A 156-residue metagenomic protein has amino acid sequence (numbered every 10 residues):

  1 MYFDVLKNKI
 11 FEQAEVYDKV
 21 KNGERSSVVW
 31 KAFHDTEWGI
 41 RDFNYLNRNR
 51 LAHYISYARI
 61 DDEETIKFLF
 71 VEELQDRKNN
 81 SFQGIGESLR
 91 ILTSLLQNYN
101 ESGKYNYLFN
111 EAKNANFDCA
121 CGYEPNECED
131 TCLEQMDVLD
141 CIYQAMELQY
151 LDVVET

Functional and structural regions predicted by a protein language model:
M1-S88, G103, A120-T156: Extended repeat-based scaffolds of very large eukaryotic assembly and lipid-transport proteins
L51-A52, L92-S94, N110: Hydrophobic core positions within HEAT/HEAT-like alpha-solenoid repeats
E87-N106: Core of folded catalytic or high-affinity ligand/protein-binding domains in predominantly eukaryotic proteins
N100-D118: TPR/TPR-like (Sel1-like) alpha-helical repeat modules
